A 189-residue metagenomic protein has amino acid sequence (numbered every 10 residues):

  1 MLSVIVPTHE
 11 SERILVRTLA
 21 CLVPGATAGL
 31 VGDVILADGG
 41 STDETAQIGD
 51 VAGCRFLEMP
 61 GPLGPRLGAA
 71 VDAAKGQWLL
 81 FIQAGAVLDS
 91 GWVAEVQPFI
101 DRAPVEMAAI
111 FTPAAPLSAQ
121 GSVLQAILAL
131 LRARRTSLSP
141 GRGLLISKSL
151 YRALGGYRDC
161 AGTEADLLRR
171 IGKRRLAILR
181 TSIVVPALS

Functional and structural regions predicted by a protein language model:
M1-S3, D33, D166: Cell-envelope/extracellular polymer assembly enzymes that use nucleotide-activated donors
E10-A26: Short, well-formed alpha-helical segments that are part of the catalytic scaffolds of diverse glycosyltransferases
L30-G40: Short beta-strand/loop segment that forms part of the nucleotide-sugar
D38-A46, A86: A conserved acidic beta->alpha catalytic loop
M59-A74: Glycine-rich, basic loop-to-helix element that forms the pyrophosphate-binding segment of sugar-nucleotide handling
L79: Short aromatic/hydrophobic "clamp" motif used to bind/position activated sugar donors
G91-Q120: Conserved donor NDP-sugar-binding/catalytic core segment of glycosyltransferases
M107-L117, A129-A153: A recurrent flexible, glycine/aromatic-enriched loop bordering the glycosyltransferase active site that acts as
